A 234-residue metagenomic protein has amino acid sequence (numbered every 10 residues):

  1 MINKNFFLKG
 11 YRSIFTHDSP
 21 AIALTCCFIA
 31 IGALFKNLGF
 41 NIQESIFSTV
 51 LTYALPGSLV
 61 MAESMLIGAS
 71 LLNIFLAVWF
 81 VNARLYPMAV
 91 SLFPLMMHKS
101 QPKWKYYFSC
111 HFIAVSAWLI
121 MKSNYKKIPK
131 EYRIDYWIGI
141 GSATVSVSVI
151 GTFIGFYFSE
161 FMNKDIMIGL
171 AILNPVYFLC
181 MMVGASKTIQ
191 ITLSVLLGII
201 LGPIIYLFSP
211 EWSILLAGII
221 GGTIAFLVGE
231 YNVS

Functional and structural regions predicted by a protein language model:
M1-I2, L24-I31, S116-Y125, V145 (+2 more regions): Hydrophobic, membrane-facing alpha-helical anchors
M1-T52, E63-I74, V233-S234: Helix-loop-helix hairpins and the membrane-proximal interhelical loops of multi-pass alpha-helical transport proteins
F6, L76-K164: Helix-loop-helix junctions within the multi-pass membrane cores of secondary transporters/permeases
P20-I22, N41-L51, L76-V81, S109 (+1 more regions): Structural signature of hydrophobic alpha-helical transmembrane segments
I29-L34, V60-M61, I120, F153 (+4 more regions): Alpha-helical transmembrane segments of multipass membrane proteins
V50, E63, S91, L95 (+7 more regions): Membrane-interface helix caps of multi-pass small-molecule transporters
A54-G57, N82-P87, V176-M181, G202-P203 (+1 more regions): Alpha-helical transmembrane segments and their membrane-interface exit regions
Y132-L216: Membrane-embedded alpha-helical modules
